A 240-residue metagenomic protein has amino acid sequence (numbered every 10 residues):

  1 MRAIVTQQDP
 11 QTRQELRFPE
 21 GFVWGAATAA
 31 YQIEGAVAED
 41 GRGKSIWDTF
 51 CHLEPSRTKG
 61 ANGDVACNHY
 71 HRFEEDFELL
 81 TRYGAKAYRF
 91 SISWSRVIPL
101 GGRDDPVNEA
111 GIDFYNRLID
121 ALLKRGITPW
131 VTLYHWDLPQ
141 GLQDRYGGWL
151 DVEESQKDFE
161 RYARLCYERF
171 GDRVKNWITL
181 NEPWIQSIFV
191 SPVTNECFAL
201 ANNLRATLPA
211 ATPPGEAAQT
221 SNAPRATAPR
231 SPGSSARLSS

Functional and structural regions predicted by a protein language model:
M1-R2, F90: Intrinsically disordered, low-complexity regions
R2-R57, L100-G102, I112-S240: Active-site region of glycoside hydrolase catalytic domains
G35-Y115: Active-site-adjacent substrate/metal-binding segments within catalytic domains of carbohydrate-active enzymes
